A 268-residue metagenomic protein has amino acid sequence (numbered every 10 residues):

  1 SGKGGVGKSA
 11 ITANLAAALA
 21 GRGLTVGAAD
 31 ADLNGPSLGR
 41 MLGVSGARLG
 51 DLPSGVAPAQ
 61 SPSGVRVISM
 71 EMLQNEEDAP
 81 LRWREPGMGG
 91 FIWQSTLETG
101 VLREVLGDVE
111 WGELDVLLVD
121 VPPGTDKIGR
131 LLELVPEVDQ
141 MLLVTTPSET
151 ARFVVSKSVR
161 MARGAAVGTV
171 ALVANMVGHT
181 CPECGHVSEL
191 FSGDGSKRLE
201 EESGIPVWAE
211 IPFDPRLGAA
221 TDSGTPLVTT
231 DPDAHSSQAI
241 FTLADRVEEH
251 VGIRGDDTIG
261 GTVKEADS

Functional and structural regions predicted by a protein language model:
S1-D30, V159: Walker A/P-loop phosphate-binding motif and the immediately C-terminal alpha-helix
L19-R82: Phosphate-binding loop that captures ATP/GTP phosphates
I68, G100, V121, V170 (+1 more regions): Glycine-rich phosphate-binding loops of nucleotide-dependent enzymes
Q74-L132: Phosphate-binding/switch loop-helix module in NTP-utilizing enzymes
D108-W111, D115-S223: Conserved catalytic-core segment of NTP-binding enzymes
V207-A209, T229, Q238: Short boundary/hinge segments that flank catalytic cores
S223-S236: C-terminal boundary of histidine-terminating zinc-finger modules
T242-R246, G255-S268: A short, charged, Gly/Pro-tolerant segment at domain boundaries
